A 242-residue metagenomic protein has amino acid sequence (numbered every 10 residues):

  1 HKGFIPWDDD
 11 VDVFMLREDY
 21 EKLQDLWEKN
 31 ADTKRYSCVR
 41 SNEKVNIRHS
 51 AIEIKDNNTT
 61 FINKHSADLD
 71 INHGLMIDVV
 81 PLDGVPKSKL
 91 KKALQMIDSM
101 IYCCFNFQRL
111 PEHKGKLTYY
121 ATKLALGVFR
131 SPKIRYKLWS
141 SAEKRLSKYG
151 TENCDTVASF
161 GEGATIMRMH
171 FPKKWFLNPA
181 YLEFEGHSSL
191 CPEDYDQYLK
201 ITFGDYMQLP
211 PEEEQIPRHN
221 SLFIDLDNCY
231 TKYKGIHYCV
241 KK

Functional and structural regions predicted by a protein language model:
H1-V11, M15-E21, K174, I201-T202: Active-site nucleotide-donor binding segment shared across nucleotidyl transfer reactions
W27-K87, F107-F203, L209-K242: Conserved catalytic core of two-metal-ion nucleotidyltransferases
K89-L94: A short secondary-structure junction signal
I97: Short, His- and charge-rich active-site/binding loops that engage polyanionic ligands
M100-I101: A contiguous, mid-domain pocket- or channel-lining segment that forms the substrate-recognition surface
